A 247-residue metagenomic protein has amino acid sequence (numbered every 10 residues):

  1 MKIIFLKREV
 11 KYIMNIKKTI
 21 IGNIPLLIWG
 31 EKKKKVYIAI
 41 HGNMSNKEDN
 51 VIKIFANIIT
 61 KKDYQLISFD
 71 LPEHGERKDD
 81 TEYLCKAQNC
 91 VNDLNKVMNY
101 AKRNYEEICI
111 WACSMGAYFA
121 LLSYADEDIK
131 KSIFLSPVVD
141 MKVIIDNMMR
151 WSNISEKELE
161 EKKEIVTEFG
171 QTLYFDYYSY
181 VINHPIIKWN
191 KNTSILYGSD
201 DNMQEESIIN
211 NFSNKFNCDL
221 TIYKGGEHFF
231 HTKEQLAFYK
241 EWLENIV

Functional and structural regions predicted by a protein language model:
I3-K32: N-terminal cap/lid segment of alpha/beta-hydrolase-fold proteins
K34-G42: Short beta-strand element of the alpha/beta-hydrolase
M44-A56, S207: The serine-hydrolase catalytic nucleophile loop
A56-K78: Conserved alpha/beta-hydrolase
G75-N104: Catalytic nucleophile-loop/oxyanion-hole region of alpha/beta-hydrolase and closely related hydrolase-like folds
C85, D128-N211, K215-V247: The alpha/beta-hydrolase serine catalytic core
I110-A112, L135: Short beta-strand immediately N-terminal to the catalytic nucleophile in serine-hydrolase-like folds
A112-A120: Gly/Ala-rich beta-loop-alpha elbow adjacent to hydrolase catalytic centers
